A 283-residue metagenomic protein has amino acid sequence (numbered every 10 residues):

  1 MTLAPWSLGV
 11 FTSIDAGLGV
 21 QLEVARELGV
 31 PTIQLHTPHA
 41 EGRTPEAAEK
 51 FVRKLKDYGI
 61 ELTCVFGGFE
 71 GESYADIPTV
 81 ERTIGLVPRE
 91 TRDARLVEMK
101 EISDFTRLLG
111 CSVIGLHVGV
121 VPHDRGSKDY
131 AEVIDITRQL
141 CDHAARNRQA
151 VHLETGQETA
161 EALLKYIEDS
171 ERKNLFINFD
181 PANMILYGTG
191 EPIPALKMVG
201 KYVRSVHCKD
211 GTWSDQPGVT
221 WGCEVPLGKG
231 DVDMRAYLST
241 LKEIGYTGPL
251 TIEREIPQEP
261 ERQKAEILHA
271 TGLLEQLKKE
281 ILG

Functional and structural regions predicted by a protein language model:
T2-G9, I14-P31, K56-G59, S73 (+4 more regions): Histidine-acidic metal/acid-base catalytic patches
L8-T12, Q34-L35, A150-E154: Short catalytic-loop micro-motif centered on adjacent basic/acidic residues
A16-R26, D57, Y74-F176: Active-site acidic/histidine proton-transfer and metal-coordination neighborhood in alpha/beta enzyme cores
P31-T37, E61-V65, S112-L116: Short, well-structured secondary-structure segments
Q34-K56, V118-R125: Glycine-rich, proline-tolerant flexible connector loops at the mouths of alpha/beta enzymes
L35, L62-C64, L153, F179 (+1 more regions): Hydrophobic residues in well-ordered beta-strands that form the structural core
T37-P38, G67, V118-G119, G156 (+1 more regions): Active-site loop/turn elements of alpha/beta-hydrolase fold enzymes, especially the short glycine-/histidine-rich
F51-F69, V133-N147, M234-Y237: Alpha-helix-loop-beta-strand connector modules within alpha/beta enzyme cores
